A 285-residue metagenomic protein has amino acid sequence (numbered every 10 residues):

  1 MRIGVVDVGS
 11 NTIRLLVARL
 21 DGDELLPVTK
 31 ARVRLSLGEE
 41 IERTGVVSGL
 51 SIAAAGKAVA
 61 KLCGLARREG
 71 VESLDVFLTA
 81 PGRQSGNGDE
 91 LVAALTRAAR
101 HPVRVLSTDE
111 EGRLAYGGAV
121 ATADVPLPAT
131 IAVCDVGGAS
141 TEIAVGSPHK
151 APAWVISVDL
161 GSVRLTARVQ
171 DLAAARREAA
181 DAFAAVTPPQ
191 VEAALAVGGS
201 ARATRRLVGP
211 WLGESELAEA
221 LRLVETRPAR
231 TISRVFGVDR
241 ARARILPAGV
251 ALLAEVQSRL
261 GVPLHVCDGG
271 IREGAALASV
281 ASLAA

Functional and structural regions predicted by a protein language model:
M1-I3, V17-L20, E40-V71, G82-T130 (+1 more regions): Helical "lid/coupling" subdomains associated with nucleotide-phosphate turnover
M1-R32: Early-domain small/polar-rich strand-loop-helix modules and first-structured segments of the mature chain
D7-T12, C134-S140, V197-S200, G270-I271: A short acidic Gly-Thr/Ser loop motif
T12, K30, I131, G138-E142 (+1 more regions): Broad gene-expression machinery/nucleic-acid interaction feature
L25-L35, A151-V158: Short coil-to-beta-strand
